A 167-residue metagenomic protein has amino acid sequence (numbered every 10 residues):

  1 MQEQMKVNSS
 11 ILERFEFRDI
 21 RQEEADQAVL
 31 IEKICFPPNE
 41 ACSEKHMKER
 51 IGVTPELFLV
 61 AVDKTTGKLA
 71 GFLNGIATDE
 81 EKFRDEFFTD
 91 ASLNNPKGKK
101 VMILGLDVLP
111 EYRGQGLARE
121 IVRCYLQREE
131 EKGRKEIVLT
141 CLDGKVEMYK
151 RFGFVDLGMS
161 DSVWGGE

Functional and structural regions predicted by a protein language model:
L12-A28: A short beta-loop-alpha structural element at the N-terminal edge of CoA-dependent acyl/N-acetyltransferase catalytic
R21, K135, L142-D143, M159-E167: C-terminal "cap" of GNAT-fold acetyltransferases
P37-T65, F72-L93: Active-site rim helix/loop that mediates acceptor-substrate recognition in acyltransferases
E56-V60, F72, K100, G105 (+1 more regions): Short hydrophobic/aromatic beta-strand element in the GNAT-like acyltransferase core that lines or flanks the acyl-donor
K68-D107, R113, R123, D161-E167: Conserved acyl-donor/pantetheine-binding loop and adjacent beta-alpha core of acyl/acetyltransferases and related
N95-P96, L109-E120, K132, V146-E147 (+1 more regions): Conserved glycine-rich acetyl-CoA-binding loop
V122, R128-L142: Conserved GNAT acetyl-CoA-binding A-motif
K150-S160: Conserved acetyl-CoA-binding loop of GNAT-fold acetyltransferases
